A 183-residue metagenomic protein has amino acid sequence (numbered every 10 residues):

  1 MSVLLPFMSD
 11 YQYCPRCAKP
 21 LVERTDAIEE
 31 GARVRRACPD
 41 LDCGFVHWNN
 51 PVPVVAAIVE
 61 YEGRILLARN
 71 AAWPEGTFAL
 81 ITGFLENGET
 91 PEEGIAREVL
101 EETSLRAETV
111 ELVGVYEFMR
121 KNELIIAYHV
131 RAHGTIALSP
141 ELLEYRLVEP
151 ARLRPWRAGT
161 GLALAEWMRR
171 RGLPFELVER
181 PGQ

Functional and structural regions predicted by a protein language model:
S2-D10, L138-Q183: Nudix hydrolase/Nudix homology domain
V3-A56: Acidic, metal-coordinating catalytic segment for phosphate/diphosphate chemistry, firing primarily on the Nudix
Y13, A37, I58, L67 (+2 more regions): Conserved hydrophobic/aromatic beta-strand scaffold that supports enzyme active sites
R24-T25, R106-G114: A short coil-to-beta-strand element that immediately follows conserved catalytic motifs
P53-V55, G63, L124-I126, L143: Change "...and in nucleic-acid phosphodiester-cleaving endonucleases..." to "...and in nucleic-acid processing enzymes
E60-E101: Conserved Nudix-box catalytic region and its N-terminal flanking loop in Nudix hydrolases and closely related
Y116-A137, R146, P150, W167-M168: Active-site-adjacent beta-strand/loop module that shapes the phosphate/pyrophosphate-binding cleft
